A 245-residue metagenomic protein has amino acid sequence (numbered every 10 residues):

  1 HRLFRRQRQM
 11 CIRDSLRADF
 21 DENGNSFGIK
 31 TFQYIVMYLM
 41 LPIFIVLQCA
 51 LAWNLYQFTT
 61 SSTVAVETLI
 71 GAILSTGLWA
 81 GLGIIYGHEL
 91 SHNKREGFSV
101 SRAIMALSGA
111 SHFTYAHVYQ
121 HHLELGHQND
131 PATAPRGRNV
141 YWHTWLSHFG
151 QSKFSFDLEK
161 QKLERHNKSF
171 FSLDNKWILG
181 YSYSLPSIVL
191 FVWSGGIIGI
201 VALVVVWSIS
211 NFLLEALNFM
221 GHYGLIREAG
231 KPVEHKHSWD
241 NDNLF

Functional and structural regions predicted by a protein language model:
H1-I12: Single conserved hydrophobic/aromatic residue that forms the stacking wall/gate of nucleotide- or nucleobase-binding
R13-F27, Y56, I226, G230: Membrane-helix interface/capping segments
D14-F20, I45-E67, I85-E89: Transmembrane alpha-helix boundary signature
D21-I43, V233-L244: Juxtamembrane helix-capping/reentrant segments at transmembrane boundaries
T31-F44, F171-Y183: Select subsegments of transmembrane alpha-helices in polytopic membrane proteins, especially boundary-proximal
S61-S75, G196-V205: Hydrophobic alpha-helical transmembrane segments
I73-Y183, I226-F245: Membrane-embedded catalytic scaffold of the fatty acid hydroxylase/desaturase
S182-F191: Hydrophobic, membrane-inserted alpha-helices
